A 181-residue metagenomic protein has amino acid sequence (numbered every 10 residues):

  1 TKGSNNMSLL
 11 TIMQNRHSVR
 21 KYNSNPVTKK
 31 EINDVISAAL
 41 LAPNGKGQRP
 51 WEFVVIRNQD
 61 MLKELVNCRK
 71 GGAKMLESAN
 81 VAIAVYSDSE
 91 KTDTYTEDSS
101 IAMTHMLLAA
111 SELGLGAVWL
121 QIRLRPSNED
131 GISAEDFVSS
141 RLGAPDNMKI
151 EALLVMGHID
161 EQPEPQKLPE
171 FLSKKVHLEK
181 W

Functional and structural regions predicted by a protein language model:
G3-W181: Acidic, surface-exposed loops and disordered segments
